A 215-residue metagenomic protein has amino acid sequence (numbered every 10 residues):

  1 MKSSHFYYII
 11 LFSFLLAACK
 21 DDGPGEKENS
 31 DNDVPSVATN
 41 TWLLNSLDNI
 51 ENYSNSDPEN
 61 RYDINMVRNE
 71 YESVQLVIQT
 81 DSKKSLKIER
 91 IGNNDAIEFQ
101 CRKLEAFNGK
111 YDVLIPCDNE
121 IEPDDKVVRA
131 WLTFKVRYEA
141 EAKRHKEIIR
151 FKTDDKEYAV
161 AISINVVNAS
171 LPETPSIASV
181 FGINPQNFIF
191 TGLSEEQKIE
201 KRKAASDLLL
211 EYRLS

Functional and structural regions predicted by a protein language model:
K2-L11: Sec-dependent signal peptide recognition, specifically the positively charged N-region followed immediately by
L15-A18: C-terminal motif of bacterial Sec signal peptides marking the signal peptidase cleavage site
K20-D22: Bacterial signal peptide processing site
N29-E59, Y71, Q75, D81-T133 (+1 more regions): Surface-exposed binding patches on compact interaction domains or structured appendages
R61-K87, Q197-E200, A204-L209: Solvent-exposed, low-complexity, repeat-rich "mucin-like" stalks and linkers
Y138-K146: Short glycine/proline/serine/threonine-rich loop/turn segments at secondary-structure transition edges
Y158-S215: An acidic-aromatic substrate-binding cleft motif
